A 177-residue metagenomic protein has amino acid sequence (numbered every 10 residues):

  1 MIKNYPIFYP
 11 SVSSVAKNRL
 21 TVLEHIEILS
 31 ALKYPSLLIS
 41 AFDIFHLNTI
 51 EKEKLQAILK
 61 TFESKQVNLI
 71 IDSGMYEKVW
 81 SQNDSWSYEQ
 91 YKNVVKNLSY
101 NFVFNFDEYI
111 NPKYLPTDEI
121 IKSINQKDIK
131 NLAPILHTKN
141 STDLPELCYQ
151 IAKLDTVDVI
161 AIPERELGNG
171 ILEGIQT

Functional and structural regions predicted by a protein language model:
M1-I129: Non-catalytic, usually N-terminal nucleic-acid engagement modules in DNA/RNA processing proteins
K130-T177: Glycine-rich phosphate/ribose-binding loops and adjacent secondary-structure elements that form binding surfaces
